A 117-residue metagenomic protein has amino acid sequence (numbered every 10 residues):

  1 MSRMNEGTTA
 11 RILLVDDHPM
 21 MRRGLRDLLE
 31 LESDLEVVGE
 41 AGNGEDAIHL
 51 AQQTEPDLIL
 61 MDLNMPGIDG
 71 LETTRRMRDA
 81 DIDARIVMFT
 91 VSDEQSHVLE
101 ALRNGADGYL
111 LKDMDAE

Functional and structural regions predicted by a protein language model:
T9-M21, L25-L29: Conserved acidic segment of CheY-like receiver
D16, D62, T90: Active-site residues of response regulator receiver
D34-G42, L50: Short hydrophobic/Thr-rich beta-strand motif most characteristic of the beta2 strand and flanking loop of CheY-like
N43-D46, I68-E72: Acidic catalytic/metal-coordinating carboxylates
H49, L71-D83: Short amphipathic alpha-helix used as the core "switch/output" element in two-component signaling
T54-L60: Active-site beta3 strand of CheY-like receiver
M65: Receiver (REC) domain active-site loop signature in two-component systems and cognate sites in sensor histidine kinases
